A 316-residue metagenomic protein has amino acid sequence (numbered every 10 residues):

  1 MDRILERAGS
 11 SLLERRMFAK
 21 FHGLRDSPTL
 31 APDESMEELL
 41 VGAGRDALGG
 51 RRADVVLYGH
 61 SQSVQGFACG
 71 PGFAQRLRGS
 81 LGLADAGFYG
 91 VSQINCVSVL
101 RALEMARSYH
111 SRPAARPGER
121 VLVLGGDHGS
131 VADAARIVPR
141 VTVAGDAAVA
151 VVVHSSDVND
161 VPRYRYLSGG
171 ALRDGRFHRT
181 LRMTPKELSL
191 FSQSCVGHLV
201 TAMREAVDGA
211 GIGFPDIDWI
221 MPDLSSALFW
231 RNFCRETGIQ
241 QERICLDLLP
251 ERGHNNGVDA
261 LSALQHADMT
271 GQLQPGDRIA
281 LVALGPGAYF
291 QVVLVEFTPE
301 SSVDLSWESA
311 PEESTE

Functional and structural regions predicted by a protein language model:
M1-E34, A135-T201, L284, E296-E316: Condensing-enzyme catalytic core mediating Claisen C-C bond formation in acyl metabolism
E14-R16, A68-G82, V121-G129, W230-Q241: Acidic-glycine-rich active-site phosphate/pyrophosphate-binding loop
G23, V56-H60, G79-S92, A132-A134 (+1 more regions): Glycine/charged-rich beta-loop-alpha catalytic/anionic-binding loops adjacent to active sites
L40-V55, V200-D218, A267-Q272: Phosphate/pyrophosphate-binding loops at sites that engage ATP/ADP/AMP, CoA/4′-phosphopantetheine, polyphosphate
V41, S63-G70, A84, Q93-A115 (+1 more regions): Claisen-condensing/thiolase-fold acyl-transfer catalytic domains that form or cleave C-C bonds in fatty acid
G50, V55-F67: Short beta-strand-loop/turn "lid" adjacent to the catalytic site in phosphate-handling enzymes
G59, S92, L122-D127, V153 (+1 more regions): Short beta-strand segments
S111-P113, P117-G145: Flexible, glycine-rich active-site loops centered on histidine and acidic residues that chelate a metal or position
